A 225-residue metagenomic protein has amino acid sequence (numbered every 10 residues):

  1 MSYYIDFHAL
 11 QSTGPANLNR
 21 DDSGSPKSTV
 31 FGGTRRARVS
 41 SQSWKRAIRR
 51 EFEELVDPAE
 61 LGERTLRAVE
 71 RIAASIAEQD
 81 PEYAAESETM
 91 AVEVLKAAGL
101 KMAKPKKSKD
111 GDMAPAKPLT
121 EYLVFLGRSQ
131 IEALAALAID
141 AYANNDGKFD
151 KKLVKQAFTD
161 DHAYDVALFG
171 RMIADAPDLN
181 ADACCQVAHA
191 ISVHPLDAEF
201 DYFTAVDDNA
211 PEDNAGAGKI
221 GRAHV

Functional and structural regions predicted by a protein language model:
M1-D80: An N-terminal structural lobe/cap that precedes and organizes the functional/catalytic core across diverse proteins
Y3, T34, D57-H224: RAMP-family (Cas7-like) RNA-binding scaffold and associated basic/acidic loop-rich RNA-contact surfaces
